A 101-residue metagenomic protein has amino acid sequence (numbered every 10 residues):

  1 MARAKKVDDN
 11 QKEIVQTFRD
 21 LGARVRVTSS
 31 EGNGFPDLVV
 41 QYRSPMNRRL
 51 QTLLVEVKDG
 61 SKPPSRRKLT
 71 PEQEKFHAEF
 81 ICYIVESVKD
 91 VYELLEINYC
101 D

Functional and structural regions predicted by a protein language model:
M1-D101: Catalytic phosphate/metal-binding cores of nucleic-acid and nucleotide-processing enzymes, i.e., regions that mediate
